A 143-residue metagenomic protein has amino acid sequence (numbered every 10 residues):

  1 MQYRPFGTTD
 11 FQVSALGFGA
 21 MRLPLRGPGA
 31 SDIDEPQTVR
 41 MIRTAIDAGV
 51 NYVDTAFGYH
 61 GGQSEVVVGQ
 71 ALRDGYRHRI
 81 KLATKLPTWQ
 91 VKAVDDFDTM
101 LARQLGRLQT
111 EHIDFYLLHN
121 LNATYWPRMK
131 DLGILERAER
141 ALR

Functional and structural regions predicted by a protein language model:
M1-I80, R137: N-terminal binding-site loop/beta-alpha segment at the start of enzyme catalytic domains that lines or forms
S14, P87-T88, R107: Proline-rich low-complexity regions
F18, T55, T84, F115-L118: Conserved beta-strand positions
R22-P36, K85-D95, T124-M129: Active-site mouth loops of central-metabolism enzymes
G27, F57, L86, A102-L105: Generic anion/oxyanion-binding catalytic loop in active/binding sites
Y59, G75-V94, H119-N122: Structural motif corresponding to the early beta-alpha repeats
V91-R143: Glycine/proline-rich, positively charged, aromatic-decorated active-site loop/lid region on the catalytic face
